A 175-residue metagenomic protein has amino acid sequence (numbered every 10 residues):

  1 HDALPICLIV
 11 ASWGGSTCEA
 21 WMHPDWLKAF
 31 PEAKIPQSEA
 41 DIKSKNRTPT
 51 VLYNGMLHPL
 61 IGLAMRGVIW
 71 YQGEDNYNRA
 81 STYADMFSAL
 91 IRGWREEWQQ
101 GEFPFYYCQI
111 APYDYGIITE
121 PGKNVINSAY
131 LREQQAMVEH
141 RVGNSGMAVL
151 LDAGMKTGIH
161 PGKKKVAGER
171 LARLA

Functional and structural regions predicted by a protein language model:
H1-A175: Cell-envelope and extracellular/periplasmic
